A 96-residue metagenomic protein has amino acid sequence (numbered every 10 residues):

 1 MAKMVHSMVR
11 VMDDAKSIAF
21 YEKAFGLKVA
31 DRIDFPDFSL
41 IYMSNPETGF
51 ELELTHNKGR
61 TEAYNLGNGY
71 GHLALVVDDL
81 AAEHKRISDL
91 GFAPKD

Functional and structural regions predicted by a protein language model:
M1-K3, G69: Residue-level preference for beta-strand/loop junctions
A2, M8-E51, A82, D89: Core segments of cupin and vicinal oxygen chelate
V11-A15, N65-D96: Vicinal oxygen chelate
I33, Y64-N65: Short Gly/Pro-enriched turn/cap motifs at secondary-structure boundaries
Y42, E62-Y64: Short, flexible, glycine/charge-rich loop motifs used to bind or transfer phosphoryl groups or to couple energy/partner
L52-L54, Y70: Short, structured motif recognition centered on aromatic/hydrophobic residues
H56-R60: Acetyl-CoA-dependent GNAT
